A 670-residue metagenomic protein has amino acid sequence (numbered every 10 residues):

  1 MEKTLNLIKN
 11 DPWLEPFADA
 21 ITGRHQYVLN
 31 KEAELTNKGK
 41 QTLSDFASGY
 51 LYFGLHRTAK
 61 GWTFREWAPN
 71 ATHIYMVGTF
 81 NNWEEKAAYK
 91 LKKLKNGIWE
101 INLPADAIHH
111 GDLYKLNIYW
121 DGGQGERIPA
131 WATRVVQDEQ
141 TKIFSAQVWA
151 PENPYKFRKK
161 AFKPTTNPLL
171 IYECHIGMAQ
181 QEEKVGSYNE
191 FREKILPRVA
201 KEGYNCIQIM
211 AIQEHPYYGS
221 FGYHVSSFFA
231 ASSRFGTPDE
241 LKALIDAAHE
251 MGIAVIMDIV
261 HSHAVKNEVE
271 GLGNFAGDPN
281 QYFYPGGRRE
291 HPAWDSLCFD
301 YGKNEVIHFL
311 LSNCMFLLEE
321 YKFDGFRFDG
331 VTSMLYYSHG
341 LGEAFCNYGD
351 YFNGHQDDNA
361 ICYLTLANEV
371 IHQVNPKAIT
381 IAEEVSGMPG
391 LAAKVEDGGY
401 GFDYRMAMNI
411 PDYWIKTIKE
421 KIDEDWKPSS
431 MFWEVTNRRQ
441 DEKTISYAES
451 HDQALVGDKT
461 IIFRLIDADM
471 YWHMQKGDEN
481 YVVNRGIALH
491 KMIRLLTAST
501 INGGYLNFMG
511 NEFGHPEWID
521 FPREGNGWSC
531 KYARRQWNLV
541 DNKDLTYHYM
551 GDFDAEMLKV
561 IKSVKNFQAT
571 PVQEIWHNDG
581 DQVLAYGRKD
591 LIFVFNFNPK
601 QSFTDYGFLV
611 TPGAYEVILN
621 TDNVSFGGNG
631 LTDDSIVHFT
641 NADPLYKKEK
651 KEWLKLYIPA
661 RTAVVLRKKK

Functional and structural regions predicted by a protein language model:
M1-T63, E84-E85, K90-E173, M178-E183 (+2 more regions): The feature marks proteins involved in alpha-glucan
F64-A68, I74-G78, N598-A614: Surface-exposed beta-strand/loop patches in extracellular or lumenal glycoproteins
E66, L116, C174, V199 (+12 more regions): Conserved, mostly hydrophobic/aromatic
A105, H110-Y114, K589, D634-K670: C-terminal beta-strand-rich structural cap/linker in extracellular carbohydrate-active enzymes
V136, P154, R158-T166, I171 (+2 more regions): Substrate-binding/active-site clefts of carbohydrate-active enzymes
K322-D324, E343-A533, K562-G607, A614 (+1 more regions): Conserved alpha/beta catalytic core and glycan-binding cleft of carbohydrate-active enzymes
Q536, K543-V564: Catalytic cores of secreted or luminal carbohydrate-active enzymes
M557, G607-A642: C-terminal accessory region downstream of the catalytic core in glycan-modifying enzymes
